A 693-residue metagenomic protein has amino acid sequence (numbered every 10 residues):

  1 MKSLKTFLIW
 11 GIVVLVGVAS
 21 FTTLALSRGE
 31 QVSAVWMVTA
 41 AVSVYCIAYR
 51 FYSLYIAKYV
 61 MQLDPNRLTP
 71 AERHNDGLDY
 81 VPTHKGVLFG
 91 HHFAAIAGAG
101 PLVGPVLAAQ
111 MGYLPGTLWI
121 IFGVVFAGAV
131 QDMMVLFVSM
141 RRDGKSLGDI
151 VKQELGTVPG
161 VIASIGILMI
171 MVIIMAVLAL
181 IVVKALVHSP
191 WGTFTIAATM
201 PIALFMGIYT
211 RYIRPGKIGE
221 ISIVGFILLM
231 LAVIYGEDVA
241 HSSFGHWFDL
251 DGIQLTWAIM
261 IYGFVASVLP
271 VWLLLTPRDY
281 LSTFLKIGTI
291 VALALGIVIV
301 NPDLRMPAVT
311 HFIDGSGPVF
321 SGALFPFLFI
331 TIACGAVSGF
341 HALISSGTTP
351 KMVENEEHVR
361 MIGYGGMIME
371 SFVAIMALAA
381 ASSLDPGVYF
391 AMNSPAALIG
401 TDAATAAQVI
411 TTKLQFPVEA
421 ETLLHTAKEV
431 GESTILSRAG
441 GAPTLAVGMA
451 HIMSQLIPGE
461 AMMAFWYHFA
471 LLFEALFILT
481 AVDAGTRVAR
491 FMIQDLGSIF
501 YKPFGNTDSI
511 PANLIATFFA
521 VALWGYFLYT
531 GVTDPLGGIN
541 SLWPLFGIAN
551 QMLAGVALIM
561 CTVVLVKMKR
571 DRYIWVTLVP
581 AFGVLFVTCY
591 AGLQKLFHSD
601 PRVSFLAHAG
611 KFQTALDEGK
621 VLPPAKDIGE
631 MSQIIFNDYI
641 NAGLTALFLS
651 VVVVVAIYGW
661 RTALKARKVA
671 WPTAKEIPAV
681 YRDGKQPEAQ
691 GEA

Functional and structural regions predicted by a protein language model:
M1-L15, I47-L102, T283, A323 (+1 more regions): Membrane-interface "cap" regions at the ends of multi-pass membrane proteins
V18-Q31, G100-L102, L114, V172-H188 (+10 more regions): Transmembrane helix-loop junctions in multi-pass membrane proteins
T22-R28, S33, D79-R142, Q153-T157 (+7 more regions): Membrane-interface helix-loop-helix modules in multi-pass membrane proteins
Q31-F51, A108-V138, G148, T193-A203 (+4 more regions): Extracellular loop-to-transmembrane helix junctions
V35-S43, I47, S53-V60, G166 (+7 more regions): Membrane-interface loop-to-helix entry segments
S53-V81, L107, T117, I121 (+7 more regions): Flexible loop linkers connecting adjacent transmembrane helices in multi-pass alpha-helical membrane transporters
E154-V172, G363-F372, A439-G441, G459-A470 (+4 more regions): Loop-to-transmembrane helix boundary motifs in multi-pass membrane proteins
I297-I313, I368-G448, A484, Y529-D534: Extracellular/periplasmic helix-exit of transmembrane alpha-helices
